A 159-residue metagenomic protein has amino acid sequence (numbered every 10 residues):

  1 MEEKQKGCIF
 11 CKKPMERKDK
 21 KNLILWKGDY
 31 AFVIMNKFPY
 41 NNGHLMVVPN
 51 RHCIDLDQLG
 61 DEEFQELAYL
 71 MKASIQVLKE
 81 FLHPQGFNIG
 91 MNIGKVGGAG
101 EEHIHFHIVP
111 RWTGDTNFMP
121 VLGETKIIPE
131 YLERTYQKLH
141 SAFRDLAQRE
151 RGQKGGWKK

Functional and structural regions predicted by a protein language model:
M1-E150, K154-K159: HIT superfamily nucleotide-processing domains
